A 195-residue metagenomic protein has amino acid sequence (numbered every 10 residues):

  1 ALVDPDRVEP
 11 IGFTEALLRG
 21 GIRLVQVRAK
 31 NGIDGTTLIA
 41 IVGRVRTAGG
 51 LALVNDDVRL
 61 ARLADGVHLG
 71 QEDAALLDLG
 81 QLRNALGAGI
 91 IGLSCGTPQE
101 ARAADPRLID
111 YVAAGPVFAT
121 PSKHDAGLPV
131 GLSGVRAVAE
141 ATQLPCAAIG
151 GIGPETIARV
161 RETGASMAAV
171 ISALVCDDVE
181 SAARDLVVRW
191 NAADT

Functional and structural regions predicted by a protein language model:
A1-L69, D73-L76, N84-D110, G127-P129 (+4 more regions): Conserved N-terminal beta1-alpha1 strand-loop-helix module at the mouth
D110-V117: Non-cysteine beta-strand/loop elements that form the S-adenosyl-L-methionine
V117, I149-I152: Short, loop-centered acidic/histidine patches that primarily coordinate divalent metals
F118-H124: A short acidic, helix-capping loop that chelates divalent metal ions and anchors anionic groups
